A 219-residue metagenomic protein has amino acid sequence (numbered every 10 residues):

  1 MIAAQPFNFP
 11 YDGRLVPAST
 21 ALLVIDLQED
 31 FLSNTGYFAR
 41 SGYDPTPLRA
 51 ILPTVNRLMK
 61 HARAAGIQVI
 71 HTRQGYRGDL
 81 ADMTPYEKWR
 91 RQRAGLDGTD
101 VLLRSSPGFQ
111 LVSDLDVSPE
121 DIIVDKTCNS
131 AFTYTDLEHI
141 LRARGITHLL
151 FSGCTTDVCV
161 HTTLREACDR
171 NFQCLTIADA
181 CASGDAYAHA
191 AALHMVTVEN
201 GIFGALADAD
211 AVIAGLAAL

Functional and structural regions predicted by a protein language model:
M1-A21, K60-A65, D82-M83, R90-L219: Active-site-adjacent betaalpha module
A21-F31: Acidic-leg catalytic submotif of subtilisin-like serine proteases
V24, T72, I177: Generic enzyme active-site microenvironment
D30, R77, S183: Active-site loop signature of alpha/beta-hydrolase-fold enzymes
D30-T35, L80-A81: Short acidic/His/Gly/Ser-rich catalytic and metal-binding motifs that mark active-site loops of diverse hydrolases
Y37-P47: Short glycine-enriched, charge-decorated loop/helix-capping segments at active-site entrances that position
A50-Q68: A short, N-terminal amphipathic alpha-helix
T72-G75, C154: Short, well-ordered beta-to-alpha junction loops that form the rim of enzyme active sites and present histidine/acidic
